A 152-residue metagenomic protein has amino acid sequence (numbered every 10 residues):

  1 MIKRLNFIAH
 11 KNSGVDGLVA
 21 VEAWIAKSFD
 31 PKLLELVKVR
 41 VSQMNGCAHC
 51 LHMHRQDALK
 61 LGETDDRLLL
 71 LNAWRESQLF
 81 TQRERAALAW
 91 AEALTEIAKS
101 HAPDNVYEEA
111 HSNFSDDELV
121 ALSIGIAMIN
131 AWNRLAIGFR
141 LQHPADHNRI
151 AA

Functional and structural regions predicted by a protein language model:
M1-A152: Hydrophobic alpha-helical segments
